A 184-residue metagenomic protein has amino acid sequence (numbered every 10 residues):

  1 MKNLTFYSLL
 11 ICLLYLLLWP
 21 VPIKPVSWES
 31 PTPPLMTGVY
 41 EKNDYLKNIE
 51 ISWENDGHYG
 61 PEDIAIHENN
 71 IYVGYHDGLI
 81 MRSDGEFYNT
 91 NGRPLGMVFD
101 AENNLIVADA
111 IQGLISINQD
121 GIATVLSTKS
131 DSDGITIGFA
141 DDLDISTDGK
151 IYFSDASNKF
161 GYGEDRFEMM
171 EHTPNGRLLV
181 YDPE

Functional and structural regions predicted by a protein language model:
M1-E184: Sequence-structural signature of mature extracellular/luminal beta-sheet repeat domains, prominently beta-propellers
